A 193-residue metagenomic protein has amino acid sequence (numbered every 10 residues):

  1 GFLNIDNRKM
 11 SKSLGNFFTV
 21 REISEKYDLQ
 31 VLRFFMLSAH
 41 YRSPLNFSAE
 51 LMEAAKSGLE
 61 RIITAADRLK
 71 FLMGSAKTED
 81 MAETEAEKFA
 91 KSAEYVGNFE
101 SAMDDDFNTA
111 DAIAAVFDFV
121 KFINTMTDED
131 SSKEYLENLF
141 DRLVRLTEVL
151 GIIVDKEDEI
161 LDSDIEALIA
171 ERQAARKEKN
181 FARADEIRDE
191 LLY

Functional and structural regions predicted by a protein language model:
L3-N4: Basic helix-turn-helix/winged-helix DNA-binding cores and closely related short helical interaction motifs
K9-Y193: Structural preference for alpha-helix termini/caps and helix-kink/transition segments
